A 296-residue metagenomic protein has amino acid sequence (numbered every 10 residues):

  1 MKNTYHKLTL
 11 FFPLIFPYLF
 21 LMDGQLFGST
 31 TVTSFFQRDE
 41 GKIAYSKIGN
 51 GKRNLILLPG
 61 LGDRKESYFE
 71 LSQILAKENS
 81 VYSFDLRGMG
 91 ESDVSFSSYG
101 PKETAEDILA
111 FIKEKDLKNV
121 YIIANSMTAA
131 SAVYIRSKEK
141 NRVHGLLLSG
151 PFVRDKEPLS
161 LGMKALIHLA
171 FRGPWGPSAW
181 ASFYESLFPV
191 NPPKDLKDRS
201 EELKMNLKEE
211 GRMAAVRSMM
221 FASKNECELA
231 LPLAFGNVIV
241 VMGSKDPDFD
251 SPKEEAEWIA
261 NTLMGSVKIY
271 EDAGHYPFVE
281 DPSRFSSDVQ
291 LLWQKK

Functional and structural regions predicted by a protein language model:
M1-L55, E78-N79, Q294-K296: Alpha/beta-hydrolase fold catalytic core
K47-E91: Conserved HGGG/HGGXW glycine-rich cap/lid loop of the alpha/beta-hydrolase fold
L86-I123, M127: Active-site loop/oxyanion-hole signature of alpha/beta-hydrolase fold enzymes
A129-K140, L146: Short glycine-enriched nucleophile-adjacent loop and the immediately C-terminal alpha-helix near the catalytic center
S137, G145-P174: Flexible "cap/lid" loop of the alpha/beta hydrolase fold
E157-L159, P174-P232: Conserved alpha/beta-hydrolase catalytic His-Asp/Glu region
N237-A273, V279: Conserved loop-alpha-helix segment in the C-terminal half of the alpha/beta-hydrolase fold that carries the catalytic
E254, V279-W293: Post-His helix in hydrolase/transferase enzymes
